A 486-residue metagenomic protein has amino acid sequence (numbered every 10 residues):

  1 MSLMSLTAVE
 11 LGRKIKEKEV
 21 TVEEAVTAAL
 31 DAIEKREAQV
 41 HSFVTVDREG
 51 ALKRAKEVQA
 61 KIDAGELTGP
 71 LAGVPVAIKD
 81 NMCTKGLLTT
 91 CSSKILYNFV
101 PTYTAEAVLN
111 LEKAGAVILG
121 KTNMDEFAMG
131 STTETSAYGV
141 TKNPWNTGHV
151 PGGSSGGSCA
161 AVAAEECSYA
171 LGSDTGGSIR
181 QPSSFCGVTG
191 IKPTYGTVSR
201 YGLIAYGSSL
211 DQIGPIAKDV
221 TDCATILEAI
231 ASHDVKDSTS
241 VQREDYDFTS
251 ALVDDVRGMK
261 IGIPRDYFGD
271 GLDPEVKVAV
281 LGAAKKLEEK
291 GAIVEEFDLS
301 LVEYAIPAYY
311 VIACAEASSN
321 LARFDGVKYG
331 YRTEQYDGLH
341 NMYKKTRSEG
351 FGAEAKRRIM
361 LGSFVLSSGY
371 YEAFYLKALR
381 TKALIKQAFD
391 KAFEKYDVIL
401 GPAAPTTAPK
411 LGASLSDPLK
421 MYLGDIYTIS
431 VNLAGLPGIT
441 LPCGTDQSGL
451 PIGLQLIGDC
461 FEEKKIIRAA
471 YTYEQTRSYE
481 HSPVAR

Functional and structural regions predicted by a protein language model:
M1-K56, E289-G291, S482-R486: An N-terminal boundary/leader segment
A25-A29, A308-Y309, A355-S363: Short alpha-helical scaffolding segments that buttress acidic/His motifs in well-ordered protein cores
A29, A51, T104, C223 (+5 more regions): Residue-level signal for inorganic ion chemistry
K35, A164-Y169, S173-G271, K277 (+4 more regions): Structural helix-boundary/capping segments
H41, D237-D245, M259-K260, P264-D266 (+3 more regions): Flexible, acidic loop-helix segments that line cofactor/substrate-binding pockets
L71-C91, S250, D255-G262, A315-K386 (+1 more regions): Short helix-loop capping/hinge segments that flank enzyme active sites or metal/cofactor-binding pockets
L71-I213, P264-D266, A315, G401-L419: Short glycine/serine-rich loop/turn segments
K94, N98, T239-R243, E334-N341 (+3 more regions): Short, surface-exposed loop/helix-turn segments at secondary-structure junctions that function as lids/hinges flanking
